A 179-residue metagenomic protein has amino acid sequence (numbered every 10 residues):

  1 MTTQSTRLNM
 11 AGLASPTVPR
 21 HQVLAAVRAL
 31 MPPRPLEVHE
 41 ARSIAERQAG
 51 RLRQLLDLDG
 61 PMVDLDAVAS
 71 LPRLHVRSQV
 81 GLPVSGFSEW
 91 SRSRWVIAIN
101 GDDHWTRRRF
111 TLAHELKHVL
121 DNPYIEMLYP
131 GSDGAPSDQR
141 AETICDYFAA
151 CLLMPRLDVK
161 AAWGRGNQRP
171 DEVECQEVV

Functional and structural regions predicted by a protein language model:
M1-V179: Short juxta-domain linker segments that transition from a proline/glycine-rich, charged coil into a short amphipathic
